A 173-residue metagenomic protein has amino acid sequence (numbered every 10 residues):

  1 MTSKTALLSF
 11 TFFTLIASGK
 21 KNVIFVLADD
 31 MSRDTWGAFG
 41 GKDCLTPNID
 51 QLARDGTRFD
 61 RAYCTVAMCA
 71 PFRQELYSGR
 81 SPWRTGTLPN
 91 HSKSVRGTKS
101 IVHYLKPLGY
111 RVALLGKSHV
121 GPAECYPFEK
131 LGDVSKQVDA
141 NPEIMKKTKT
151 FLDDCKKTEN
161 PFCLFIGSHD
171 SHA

Functional and structural regions predicted by a protein language model:
M1-T2: N-terminal secretory signal peptides that target proteins for export/translocation
T5-T14: Sec-dependent N-terminal signal peptides
F13-A173: Formylglycine-dependent sulfatase
